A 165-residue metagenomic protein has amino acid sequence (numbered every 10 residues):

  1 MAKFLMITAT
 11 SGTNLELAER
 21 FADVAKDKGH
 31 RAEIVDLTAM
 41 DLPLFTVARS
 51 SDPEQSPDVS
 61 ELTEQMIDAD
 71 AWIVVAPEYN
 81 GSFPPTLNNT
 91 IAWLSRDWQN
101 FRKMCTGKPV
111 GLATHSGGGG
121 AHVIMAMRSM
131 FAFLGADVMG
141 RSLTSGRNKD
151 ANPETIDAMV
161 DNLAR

Functional and structural regions predicted by a protein language model:
A2-H30: N-terminal beta1-alpha1 ligand-phosphate binding loop
A2-K3, R31-E33, P109, M139: Residues at the starts of beta-strands that form the adenosine-phosphate
L5, A22, K26, E61 (+2 more regions): Glycine-rich phosphate/pyrophosphate-binding loop and the adjoining helix
A9-S11, L37, H115-G117: Cofactor-binding loop segments of dinucleotide-utilizing enzymes, especially the Rossmann-like FAD- and NAD(P)+-binding
N14, L42-L44, G120, N148: Generic structural signal for helix capping and beta-alpha/helix-loop junctions
L37-Q55: N-terminal beta-loop-helix "entrance" segment that forms/cooperates in small-molecule cofactor or anionic ligand
T38-A39, M104, K108-P109, S142-R147: A short, structured active-site edge motif that brings together acidic residues
E54-L134: Helix-loop-strand module that forms the ligand-binding subsite of alpha/beta enzymes
